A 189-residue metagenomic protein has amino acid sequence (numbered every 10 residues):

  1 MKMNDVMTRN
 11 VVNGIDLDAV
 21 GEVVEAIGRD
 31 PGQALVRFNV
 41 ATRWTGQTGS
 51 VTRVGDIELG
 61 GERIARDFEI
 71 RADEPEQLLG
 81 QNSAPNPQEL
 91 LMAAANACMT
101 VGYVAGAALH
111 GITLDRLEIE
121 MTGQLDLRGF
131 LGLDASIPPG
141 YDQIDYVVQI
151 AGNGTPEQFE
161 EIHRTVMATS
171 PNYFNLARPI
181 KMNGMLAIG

Functional and structural regions predicted by a protein language model:
M1-A93, Y103-G189: Extended beta-strand/beta-hairpin segments
A95-M99: Alpha-helical metal-binding/catalytic segments enriched in His/Glu/Asp
